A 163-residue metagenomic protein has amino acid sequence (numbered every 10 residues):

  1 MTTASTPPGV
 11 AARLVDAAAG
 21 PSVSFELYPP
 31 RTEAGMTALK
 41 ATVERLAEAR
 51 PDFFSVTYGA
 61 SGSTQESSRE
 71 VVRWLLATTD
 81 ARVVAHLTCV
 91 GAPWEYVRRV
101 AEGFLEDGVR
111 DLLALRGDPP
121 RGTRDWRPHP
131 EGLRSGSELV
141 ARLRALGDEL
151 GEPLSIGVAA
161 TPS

Functional and structural regions predicted by a protein language model:
M1-F25, T32, T37: N-terminal amphipathic alpha-helix/helix-capping segment at the start of soluble metabolic enzymes
T6, L105, V109-R110, G117 (+2 more regions): Extended substrate/RNA-proximal surfaces in nucleic-acid metabolism proteins
L14-A18, V43-R50, R69-D80, A101-V109 (+1 more regions): Acidic (Asp/Glu)-rich catalytic clusters
P21-P29, D52-V56, V83-L87, L112-A114 (+1 more regions): Hydrophobic faces of well-ordered beta-strands that scaffold small-molecule active sites in alpha/beta enzyme cores
P30-E33, P51-V71, G117-E131: Glycine-rich, proline-tolerant flexible connector loops at the mouths of alpha/beta enzymes
E33-L46, S68, W94-A101: Short, acidic/polar
G62-H86, E131-V158: Alpha-helix-loop-beta-strand connector modules within alpha/beta enzyme cores
C89-E106, L133: Glycine-rich anion/phosphate-binding loops
